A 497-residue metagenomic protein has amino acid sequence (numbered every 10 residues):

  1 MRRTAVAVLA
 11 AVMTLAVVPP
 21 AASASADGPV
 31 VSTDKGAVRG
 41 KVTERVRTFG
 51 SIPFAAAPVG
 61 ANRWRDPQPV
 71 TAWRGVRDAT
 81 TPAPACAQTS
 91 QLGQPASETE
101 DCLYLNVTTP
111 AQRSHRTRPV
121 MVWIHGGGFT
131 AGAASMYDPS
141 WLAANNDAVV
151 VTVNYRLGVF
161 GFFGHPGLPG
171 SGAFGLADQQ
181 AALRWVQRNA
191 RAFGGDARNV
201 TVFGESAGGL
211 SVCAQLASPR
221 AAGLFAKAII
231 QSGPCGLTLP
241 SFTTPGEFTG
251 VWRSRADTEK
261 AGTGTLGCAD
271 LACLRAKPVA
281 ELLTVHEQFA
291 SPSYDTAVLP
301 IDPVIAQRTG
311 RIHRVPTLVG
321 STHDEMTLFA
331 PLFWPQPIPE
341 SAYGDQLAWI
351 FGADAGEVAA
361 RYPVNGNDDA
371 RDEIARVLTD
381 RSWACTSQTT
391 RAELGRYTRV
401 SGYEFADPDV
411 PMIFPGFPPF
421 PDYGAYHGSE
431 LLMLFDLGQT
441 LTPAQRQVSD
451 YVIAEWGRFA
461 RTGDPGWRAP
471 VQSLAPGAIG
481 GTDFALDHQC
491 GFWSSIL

Functional and structural regions predicted by a protein language model:
M1-A24: Secretory targeting and sorting signals
S25-G172, T442-E455, A460-W467, F492-S495: Non-catalytic accessory segments of hydrolases
Q91-G93, R188, A222, Q231-Q346 (+1 more regions): Substrate-access "cap/lid" subdomains that shape and gate the entrance to catalytic or ligand-binding pockets
E98, A384-L497: Mobile gating loops/cap/lid regions near enzyme active sites that modulate substrate access
C102, S171-R191, S254-K260: Alpha/beta-hydrolase active-site loop
G126, F174-D178, S206-G209: Active-site loop->helix "elbow" adjoining a glycine-rich segment at hydrolase catalytic centers
F193-S206: Alpha/beta-hydrolase fold nucleophile elbow
G209-A221: Short glycine-enriched nucleophile-adjacent loop and the immediately C-terminal alpha-helix near the catalytic center
